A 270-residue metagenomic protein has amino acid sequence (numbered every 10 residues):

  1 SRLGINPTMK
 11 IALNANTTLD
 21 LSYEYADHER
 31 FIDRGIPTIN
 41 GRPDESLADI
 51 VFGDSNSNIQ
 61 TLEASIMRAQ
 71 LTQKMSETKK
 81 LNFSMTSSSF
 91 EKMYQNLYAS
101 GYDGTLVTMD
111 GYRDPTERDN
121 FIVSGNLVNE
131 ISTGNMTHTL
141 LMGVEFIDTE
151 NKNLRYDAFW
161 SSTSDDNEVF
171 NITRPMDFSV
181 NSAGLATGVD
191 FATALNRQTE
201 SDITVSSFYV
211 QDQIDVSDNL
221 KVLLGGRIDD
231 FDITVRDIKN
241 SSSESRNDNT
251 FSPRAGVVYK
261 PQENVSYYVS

Functional and structural regions predicted by a protein language model:
S1, K10, S22-E24, Q70 (+4 more regions): Transmembrane beta-strands of outer-membrane beta-barrel proteins
S1-D33, I59-Q70, K74: Transmembrane beta-barrel wall of Gram-negative outer-membrane proteins
S1-I5, F52-S57, Q70, M109-D114 (+4 more regions): Extracellular loop and loop/strand-boundary signature of outer-membrane beta-barrel proteins
S1-L3, Y25-E29, S87-M93, V144-E150 (+1 more regions): Transmembrane beta-strands of outer-membrane beta-barrel pores
R2-L3, I32-N40, S46-L47, Y94-S100 (+2 more regions): Outer-membrane beta-barrel translocator domains and adjoining extracellular loop/strand segments of Gram-negative
L3-P7, E63-A69, D119-G125, T204-V210 (+1 more regions): Hydrophobic, lipid-facing positions within transmembrane beta-strands of outer-membrane proteins
A12-N14, R118, T137-T139, E145-T149 (+1 more regions): Structural signature of Gram-negative outer-membrane beta-barrels, strongest in the C-terminal barrel of TonB-dependent
T38-V51, Y102-V107, L154-N196: Surface-exposed loop/turn segments flanking beta-strands in extracellular/periplasmic regions
